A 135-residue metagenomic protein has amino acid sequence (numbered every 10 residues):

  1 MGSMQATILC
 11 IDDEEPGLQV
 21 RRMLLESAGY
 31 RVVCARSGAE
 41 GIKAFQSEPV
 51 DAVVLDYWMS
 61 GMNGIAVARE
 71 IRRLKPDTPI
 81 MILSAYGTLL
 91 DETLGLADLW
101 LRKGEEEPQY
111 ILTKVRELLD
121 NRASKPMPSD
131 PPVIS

Functional and structural regions predicted by a protein language model:
M1-T7, Q109-S135: Non-catalytic signal-transmission and effector/linker regions of two-component phosphorelay proteins
Q5-P16, R21-L25, V53: Conserved acidic segment of CheY-like receiver
E15-Q19, L90, P108: Charged phosphotransfer/docking patches of two-component systems
C34-K43, G64: Helix N-cap/capping motif at the beta->alpha junctions
K43, I65-P76: Short amphipathic alpha-helix used as the core "switch/output" element in two-component signaling
D56: Active-site residues of response regulator receiver
M59: Receiver (REC) domain active-site loop signature in two-component systems and cognate sites in sensor histidine kinases
